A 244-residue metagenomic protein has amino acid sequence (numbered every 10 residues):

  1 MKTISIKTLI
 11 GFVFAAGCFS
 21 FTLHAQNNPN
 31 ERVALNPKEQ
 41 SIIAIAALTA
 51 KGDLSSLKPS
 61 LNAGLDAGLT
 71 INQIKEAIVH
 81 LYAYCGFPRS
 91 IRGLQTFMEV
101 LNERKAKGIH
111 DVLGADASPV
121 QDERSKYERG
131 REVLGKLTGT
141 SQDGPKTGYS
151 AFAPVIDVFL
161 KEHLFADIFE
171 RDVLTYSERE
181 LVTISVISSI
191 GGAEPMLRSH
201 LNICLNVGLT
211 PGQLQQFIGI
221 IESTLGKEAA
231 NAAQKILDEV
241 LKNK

Functional and structural regions predicted by a protein language model:
M1-G11: Bacterial N-terminal signal peptides that target proteins for export
I10-S20: Bacterial N-terminal signal peptides
H24-E39, A50-D66, N72-Q73, F87-Y176 (+2 more regions): Acidic, glycine/proline-rich low-complexity segments that act as flexible tails and inter-domain linkers
Q40-L48, K58, I74-I78, E178-S188 (+2 more regions): Short, structured motif recognition centered on aromatic/hydrophobic residues
G52, G191-G192: Alpha-helix capping and inter-helical loop/turn segments
V79-P88: Internal helix-loop-helix
A193-N202, Q215: Short conserved catalytic/interaction loops centered on acidic-Pro-aromatic/His motifs
V207-Q216: Long amphipathic all-alpha helical oligomerization modules
